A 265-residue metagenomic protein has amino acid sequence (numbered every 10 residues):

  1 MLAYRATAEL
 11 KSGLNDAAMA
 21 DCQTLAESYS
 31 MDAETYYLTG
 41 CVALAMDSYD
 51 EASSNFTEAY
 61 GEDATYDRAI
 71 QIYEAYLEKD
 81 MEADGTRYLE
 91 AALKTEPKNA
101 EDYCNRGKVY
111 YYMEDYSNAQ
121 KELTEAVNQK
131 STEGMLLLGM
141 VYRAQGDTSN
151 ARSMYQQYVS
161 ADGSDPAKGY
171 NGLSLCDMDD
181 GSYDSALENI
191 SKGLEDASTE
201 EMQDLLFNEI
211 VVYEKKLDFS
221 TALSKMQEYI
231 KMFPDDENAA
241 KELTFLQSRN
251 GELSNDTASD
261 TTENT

Functional and structural regions predicted by a protein language model:
M1, E34, D67-R68, E101 (+5 more regions): Start-of-helix register in tetratricopeptide repeats
Y4, L38, Q71-I72, N105 (+4 more regions): Canonical tetratricopeptide repeat
T7, C41, E74-A75, K108 (+4 more regions): Residue-level recognition of tetratricopeptide repeat
K11, A45-M46, A75-K79, Y112-M113 (+4 more regions): Register position in tetratricopeptide repeats
Y29-M31, D63-A64, P97-K98, N128-S131 (+3 more regions): Short coil turns that delineate tetratricopeptide repeat
